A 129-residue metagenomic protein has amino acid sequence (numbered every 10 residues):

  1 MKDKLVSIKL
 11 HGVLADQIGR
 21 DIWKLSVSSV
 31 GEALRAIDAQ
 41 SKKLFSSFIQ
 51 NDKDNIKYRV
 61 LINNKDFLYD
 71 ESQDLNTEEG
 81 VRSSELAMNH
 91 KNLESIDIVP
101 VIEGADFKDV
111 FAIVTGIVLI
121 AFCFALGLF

Functional and structural regions predicted by a protein language model:
M1-G104: Terminal export/targeting leaders at protein ends
A105-D109: Juxtamembrane/start-of-transmembrane alpha-helix segments at the extracytoplasmic/lumenal side of membrane anchors
V110-F129: Membrane-active amphipathic alpha-helices enriched in small hydrophobic residues
